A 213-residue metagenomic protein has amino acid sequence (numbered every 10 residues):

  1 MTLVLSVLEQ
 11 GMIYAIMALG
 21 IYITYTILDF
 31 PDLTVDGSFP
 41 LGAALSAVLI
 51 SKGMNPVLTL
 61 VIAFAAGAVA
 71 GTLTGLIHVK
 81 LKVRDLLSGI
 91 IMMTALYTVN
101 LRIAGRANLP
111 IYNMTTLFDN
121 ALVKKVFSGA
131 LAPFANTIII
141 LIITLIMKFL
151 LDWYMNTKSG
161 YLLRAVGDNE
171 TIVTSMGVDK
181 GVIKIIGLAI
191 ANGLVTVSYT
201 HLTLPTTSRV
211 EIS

Functional and structural regions predicted by a protein language model:
M1-M17, L45, K52-L58, G129 (+1 more regions): Membrane-interfacial amphipathic/re-entrant helices at transmembrane-helix boundaries
Y14-A18, S38, G42, S46 (+5 more regions): Alpha-helical transmembrane segments in multi-pass membrane proteins
M17-G20, A95, T174, D179-Y199: Transmembrane alpha-helices
T26-G42, I77-I91, S159-L162, S208-R209 (+1 more regions): Short, non-helical or kinked segments that cap or interrupt transmembrane helices
M54-T94: Alpha-helical transmembrane segments within multi-pass membrane transporters and channels
D85, G89-M92, L96-N156, I185-I186: Transmembrane helix-bundle core of multi-pass membrane transporters and related energy-transducing complexes
F149-A189: Membrane-helix/interface signature in polytopic inner-membrane proteins
T200-T206: Conserved small/polar residues in nucleotide/adenosyl-binding loops
